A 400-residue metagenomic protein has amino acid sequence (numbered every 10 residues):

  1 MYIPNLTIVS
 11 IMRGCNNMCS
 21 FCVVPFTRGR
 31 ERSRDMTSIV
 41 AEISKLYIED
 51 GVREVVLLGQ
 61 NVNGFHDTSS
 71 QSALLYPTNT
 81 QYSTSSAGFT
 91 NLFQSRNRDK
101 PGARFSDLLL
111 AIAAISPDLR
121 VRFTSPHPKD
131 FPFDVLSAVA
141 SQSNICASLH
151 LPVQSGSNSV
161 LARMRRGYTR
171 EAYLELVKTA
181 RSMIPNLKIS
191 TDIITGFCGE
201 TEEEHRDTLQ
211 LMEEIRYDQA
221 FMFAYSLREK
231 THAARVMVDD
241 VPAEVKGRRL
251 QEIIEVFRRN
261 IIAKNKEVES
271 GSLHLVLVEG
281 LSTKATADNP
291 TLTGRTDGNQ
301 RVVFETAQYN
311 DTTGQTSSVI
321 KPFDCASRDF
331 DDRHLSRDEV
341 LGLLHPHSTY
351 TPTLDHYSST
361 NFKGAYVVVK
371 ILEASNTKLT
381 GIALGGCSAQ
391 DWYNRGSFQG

Functional and structural regions predicted by a protein language model:
M1-F65, L149, A172-T179, Q210 (+4 more regions): Proteins enriched for Cys/Gly/acidic motifs involved in redox and nucleic-acid/cofactor modification
Y2-N5, C15-N17, I145, S155 (+5 more regions): Short flexible coil/turn linkers enriched for glycine and charged/polar residues that connect secondary-structure
C19, I39, L57, F123 (+7 more regions): Conserved, mostly hydrophobic/aromatic
R30-E31, N97, R165, F197 (+2 more regions): Pocket-edge positions in alpha/beta enzyme catalytic cores
I48-E203, E213: Conserved SAM/AdoMet-binding glycine-rich loop
R235-G400: Terminal RNA-binding accessory module
